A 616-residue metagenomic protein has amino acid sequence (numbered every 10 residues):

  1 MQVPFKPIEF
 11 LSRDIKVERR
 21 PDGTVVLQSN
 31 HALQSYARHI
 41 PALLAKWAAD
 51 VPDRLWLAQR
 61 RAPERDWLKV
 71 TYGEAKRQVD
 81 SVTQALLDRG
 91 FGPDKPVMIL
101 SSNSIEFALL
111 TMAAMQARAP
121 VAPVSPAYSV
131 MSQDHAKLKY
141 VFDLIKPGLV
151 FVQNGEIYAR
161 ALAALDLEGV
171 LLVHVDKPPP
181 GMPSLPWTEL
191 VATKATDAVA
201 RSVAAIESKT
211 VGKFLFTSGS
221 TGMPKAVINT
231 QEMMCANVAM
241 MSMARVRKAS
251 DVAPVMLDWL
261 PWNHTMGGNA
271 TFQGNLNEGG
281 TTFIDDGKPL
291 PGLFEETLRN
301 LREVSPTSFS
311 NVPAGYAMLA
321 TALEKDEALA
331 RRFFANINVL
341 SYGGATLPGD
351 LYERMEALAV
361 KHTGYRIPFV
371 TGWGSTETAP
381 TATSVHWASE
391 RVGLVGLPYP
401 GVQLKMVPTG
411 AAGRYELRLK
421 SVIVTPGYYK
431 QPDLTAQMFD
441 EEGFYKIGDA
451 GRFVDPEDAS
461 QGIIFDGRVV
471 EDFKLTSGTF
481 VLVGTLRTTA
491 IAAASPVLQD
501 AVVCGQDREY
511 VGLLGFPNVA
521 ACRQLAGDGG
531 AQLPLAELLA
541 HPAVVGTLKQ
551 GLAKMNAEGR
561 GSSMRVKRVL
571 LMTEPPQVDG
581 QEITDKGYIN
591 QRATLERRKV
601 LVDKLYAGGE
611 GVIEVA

Functional and structural regions predicted by a protein language model:
M1-E9, Q116-E189: Structural core segment of the AMP-binding/adenylate-forming
A32, L57-M112, S129-K139, P186-A195: Conserved AMP-binding/adenylate-forming core of the ANL superfamily
P52-L55, H174, P179-F216, M223 (+1 more regions): Conserved pre-ATP/AMP-binding loop-to-beta segment of ANL
K69-G73, A204, G212-A239: Conserved AMP-binding A3 loop
Y128-A163, T193-T196, N237-L257, L290-T307: Conserved ATP-dependent adenylate/AMP-binding module captured primarily in the ANL superfamily
E189, E278-G280, L298, T307-N311 (+3 more regions): Gly/Ser/Thr-rich phosphate-binding loop
C235-V255, W262-R331: Conserved AMP-binding/adenylation subdomain of ANL enzymes
A412-L475, E614: Conserved ATP-binding/catalytic segment of the ANL
